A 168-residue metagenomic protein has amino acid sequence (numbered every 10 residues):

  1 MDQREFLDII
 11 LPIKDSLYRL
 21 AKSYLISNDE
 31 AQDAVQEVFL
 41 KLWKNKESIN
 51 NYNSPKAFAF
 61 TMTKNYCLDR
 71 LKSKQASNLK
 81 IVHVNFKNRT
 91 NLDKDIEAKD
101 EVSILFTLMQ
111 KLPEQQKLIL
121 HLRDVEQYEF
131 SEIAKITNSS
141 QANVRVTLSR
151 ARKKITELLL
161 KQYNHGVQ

Functional and structural regions predicted by a protein language model:
M1-R19, S23, Q32, W43: A short, charge-rich alpha-helical start-of-domain segment used by transcription regulators
I13-K14, Y24, H121-Y128: Short helix-capping/turn signature of helix-turn-helix
K14, Y18, F39, P113 (+2 more regions): C-terminal flanking helix
R19, D33-L40, N53-N65: Structural recognition of an alpha-helix C-terminal capping motif at a helix-to-coil junction
F39-S54, K74: Sigma70-family region 2
D69, A76-V102, E129: Internal acidic/polar
Q110, E114, L118, E126-N143: Helix-turn-helix DNA-binding module
T137-K161: DNA-recognition helix of helix-turn-helix
